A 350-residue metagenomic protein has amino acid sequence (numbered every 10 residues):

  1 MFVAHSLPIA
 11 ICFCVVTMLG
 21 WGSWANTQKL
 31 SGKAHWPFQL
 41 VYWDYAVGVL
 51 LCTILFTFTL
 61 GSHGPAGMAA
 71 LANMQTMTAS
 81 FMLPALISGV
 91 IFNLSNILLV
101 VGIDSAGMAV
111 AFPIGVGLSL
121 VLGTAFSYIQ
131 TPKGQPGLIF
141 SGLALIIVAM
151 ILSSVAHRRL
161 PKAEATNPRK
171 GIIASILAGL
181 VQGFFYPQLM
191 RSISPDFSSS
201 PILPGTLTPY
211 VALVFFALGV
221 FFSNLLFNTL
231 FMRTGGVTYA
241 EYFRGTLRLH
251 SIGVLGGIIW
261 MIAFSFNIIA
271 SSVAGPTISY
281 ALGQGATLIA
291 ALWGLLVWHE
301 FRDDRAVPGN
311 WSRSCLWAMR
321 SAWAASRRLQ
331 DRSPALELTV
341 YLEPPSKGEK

Functional and structural regions predicted by a protein language model:
M1-Y341: Polytopic alpha-helical membrane proteins, predominantly small-molecule transporters/carriers
E343-E349: Short, intrinsically disordered C-terminal tails of secreted or membrane-associated proteins
